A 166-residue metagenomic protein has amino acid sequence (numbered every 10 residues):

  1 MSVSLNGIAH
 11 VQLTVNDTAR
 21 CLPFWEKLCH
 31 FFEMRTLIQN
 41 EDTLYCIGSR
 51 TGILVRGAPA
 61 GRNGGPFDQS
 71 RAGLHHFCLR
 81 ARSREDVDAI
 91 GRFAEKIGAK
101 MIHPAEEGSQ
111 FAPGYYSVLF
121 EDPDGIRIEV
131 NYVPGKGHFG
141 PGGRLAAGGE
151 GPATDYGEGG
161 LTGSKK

Functional and structural regions predicted by a protein language model:
M1-L22, F77, P134-K166: N-terminal beta-strand motif that seeds the catalytic metal site of vicinal oxygen chelate
S2, I47-R82, D86-A89, K96-I97: Long, continuous compositionally biased terminal/linker segments
G7, E41, S49-T51, G73-H75 (+1 more regions): Residues that flank catalytic or metal-binding motifs in active/ligand-binding sites
Q12-P59: Core segments of cupin and vicinal oxygen chelate
V15-R20, C78-P123: Vicinal oxygen chelate
T43, G108-S109, P134, F139: Conserved beta-strand edge residues that scaffold enzyme active sites
A112-P113, L119, V130-G137: Short beta->alpha transition motifs characteristic of CBS
R127: Glycine-rich acetyl-CoA-binding "A-motif" of GNAT/NAT acetyltransferases
